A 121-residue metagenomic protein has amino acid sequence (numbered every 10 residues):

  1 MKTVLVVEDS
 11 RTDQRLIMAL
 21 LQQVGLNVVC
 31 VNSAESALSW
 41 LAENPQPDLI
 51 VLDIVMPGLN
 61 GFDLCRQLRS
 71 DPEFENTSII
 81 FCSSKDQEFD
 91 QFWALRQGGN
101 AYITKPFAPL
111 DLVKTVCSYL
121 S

Functional and structural regions predicted by a protein language model:
R15-Q23: Charged docking surfaces used in two-component/phosphorelay signaling
C30-L49: Acidic, metal-coordinating helix/loop segments flanking the phosphotransfer/catalytic sites of two-component signaling
M56, A94: Receiver (REC) domain active-site loop signature in two-component systems and cognate sites in sensor histidine kinases
P57, Q87: The feature encodes the CheY-like receiver
F107-C117: C-terminal output helix
